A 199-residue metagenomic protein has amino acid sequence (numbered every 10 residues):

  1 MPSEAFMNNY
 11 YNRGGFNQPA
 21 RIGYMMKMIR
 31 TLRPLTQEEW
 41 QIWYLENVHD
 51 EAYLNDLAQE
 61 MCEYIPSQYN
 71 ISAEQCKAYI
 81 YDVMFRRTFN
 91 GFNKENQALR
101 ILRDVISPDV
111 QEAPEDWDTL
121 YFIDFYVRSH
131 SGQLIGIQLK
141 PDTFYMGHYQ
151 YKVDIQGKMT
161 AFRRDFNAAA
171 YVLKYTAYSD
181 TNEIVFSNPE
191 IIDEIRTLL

Functional and structural regions predicted by a protein language model:
M1-I65: Nuclease-adjacent, charged terminal/linker segments that flank catalytic cores
E51-R87: Eukaryote-specific, low-hydrophobicity, charge-rich regions
K77-N96, P114, D118: A short, highly charged nucleic-acid-interacting micro-segment common to nuclease and nuclease-linked defense proteins
Q97-L120: A short acidic/basic microdomain associated with nuclease active sites
E115, H130, K140-D142: An acidic- and aromatic-residue-enriched active-site/binding cleft used to recognize and process polar
I123: Change "...and in nucleic-acid phosphodiester-cleaving endonucleases..." to "...and in nucleic-acid processing enzymes
Y126-I137: Active-site beta-strand-loop-beta-strand hairpin of nuclease catalytic cores that positions key catalytic residues
L139-L198: Catalytic cores of nucleic-acid endonucleases
